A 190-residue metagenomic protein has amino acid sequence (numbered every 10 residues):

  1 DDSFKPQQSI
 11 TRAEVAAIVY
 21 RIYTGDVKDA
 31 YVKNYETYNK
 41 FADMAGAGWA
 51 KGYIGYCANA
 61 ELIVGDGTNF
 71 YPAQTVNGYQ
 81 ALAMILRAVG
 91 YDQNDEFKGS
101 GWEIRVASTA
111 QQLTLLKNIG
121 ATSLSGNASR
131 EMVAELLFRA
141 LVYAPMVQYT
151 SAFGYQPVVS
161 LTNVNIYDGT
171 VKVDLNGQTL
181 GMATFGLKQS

Functional and structural regions predicted by a protein language model:
D1-A16, Y20-K51, N59-Y79, L86-N127 (+1 more regions): Feature responds to low-complexity, polar/acidic, surface-exposed segments characteristic of secreted/exported proteins
E131: RNA/tRNA-interacting regions in translation and RNA-turnover enzymes
F138: Conserved redox-cofactor binding core of oxidoreductases
